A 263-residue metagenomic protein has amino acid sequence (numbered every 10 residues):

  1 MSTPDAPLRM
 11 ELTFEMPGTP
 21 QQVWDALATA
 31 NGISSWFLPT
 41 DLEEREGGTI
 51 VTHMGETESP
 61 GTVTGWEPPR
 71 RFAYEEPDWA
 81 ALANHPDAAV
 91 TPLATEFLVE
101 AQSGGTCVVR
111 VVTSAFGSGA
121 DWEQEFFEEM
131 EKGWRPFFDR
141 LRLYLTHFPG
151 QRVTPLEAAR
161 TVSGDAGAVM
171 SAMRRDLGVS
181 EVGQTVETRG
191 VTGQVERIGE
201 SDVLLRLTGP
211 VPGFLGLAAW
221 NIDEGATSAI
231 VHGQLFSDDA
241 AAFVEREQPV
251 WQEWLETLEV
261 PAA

Functional and structural regions predicted by a protein language model:
M1-R9: Short acidic N-proximal helix/loop "leader" segments that mark the beginning of a domain or an inter-domain linker
T3, T19, L38, D78 (+3 more regions): Serine/threonine-rich low-complexity intrinsically disordered regions
R9, T13, T19-F116: Ordered, small/hydrophobic-rich secondary-structure cores
M16-G18, R160-G164, G233-L235: Short beta-strand-to-loop capping motifs
T19, G164-V169, G183, G225-T227 (+1 more regions): Alpha-helix capping and helix-coil boundary motifs
A30-R71, G150-E200: Short beta-edge strand/loop motif at the mouth of beta-sheet-based domains
A80-E129, E200-A263: Beta-strand/loop substructures that line and gate deep hydrophobic ligand-binding cavities in soluble
G119-L156, T161, D165-R174, D239-A263: A conserved amphipathic terminal alpha-helix motif
